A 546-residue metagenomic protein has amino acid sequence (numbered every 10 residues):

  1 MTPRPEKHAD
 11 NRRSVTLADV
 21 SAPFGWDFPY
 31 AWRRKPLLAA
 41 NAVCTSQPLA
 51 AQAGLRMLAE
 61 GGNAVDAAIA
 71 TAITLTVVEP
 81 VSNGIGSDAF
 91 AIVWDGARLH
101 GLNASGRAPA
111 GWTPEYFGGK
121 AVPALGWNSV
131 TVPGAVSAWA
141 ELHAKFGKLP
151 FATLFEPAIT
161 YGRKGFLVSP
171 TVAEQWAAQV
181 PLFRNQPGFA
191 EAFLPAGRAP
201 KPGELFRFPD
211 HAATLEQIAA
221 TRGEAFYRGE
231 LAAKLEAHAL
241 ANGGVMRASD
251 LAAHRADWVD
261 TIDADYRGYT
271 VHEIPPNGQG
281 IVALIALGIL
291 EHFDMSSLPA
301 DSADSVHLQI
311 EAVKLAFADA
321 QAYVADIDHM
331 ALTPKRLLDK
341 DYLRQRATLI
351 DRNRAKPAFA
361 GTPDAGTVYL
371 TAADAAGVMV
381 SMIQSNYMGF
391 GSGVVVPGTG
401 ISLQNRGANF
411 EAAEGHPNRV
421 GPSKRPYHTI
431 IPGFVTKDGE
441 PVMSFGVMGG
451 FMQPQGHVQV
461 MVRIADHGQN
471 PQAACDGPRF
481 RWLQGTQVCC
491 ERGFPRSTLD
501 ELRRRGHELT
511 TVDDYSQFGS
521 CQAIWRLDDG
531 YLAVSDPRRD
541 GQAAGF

Functional and structural regions predicted by a protein language model:
T2-Q52, R56, A64-R228, A232-G278 (+3 more regions): Noncatalytic scaffold domains of N-terminal-nucleophile
V20-S21, H292-N386, T399, R406 (+1 more regions): Internal maturation/activation junctions in enzymes
T71-T76, G244-M246, I350-A358, E411-V420 (+1 more regions): Short Pro/Gly-enriched beta-strand edge/turn motifs at strand-loop
V77-W94, R98-G101, V245-R247, V378-M443 (+2 more regions): Active-site rim segments in enzyme catalytic domains, especially the processed small/beta chain of N-terminal
W258, D364-T367, H428-I430: Short, small/polar residue-rich loop motifs at catalytic or cofactor-binding pockets
E273, V435-M452: Extended C-terminal regions of large enzymes
K424, H457, D466-S516: Extended C-terminal subregions enriched in glycine
